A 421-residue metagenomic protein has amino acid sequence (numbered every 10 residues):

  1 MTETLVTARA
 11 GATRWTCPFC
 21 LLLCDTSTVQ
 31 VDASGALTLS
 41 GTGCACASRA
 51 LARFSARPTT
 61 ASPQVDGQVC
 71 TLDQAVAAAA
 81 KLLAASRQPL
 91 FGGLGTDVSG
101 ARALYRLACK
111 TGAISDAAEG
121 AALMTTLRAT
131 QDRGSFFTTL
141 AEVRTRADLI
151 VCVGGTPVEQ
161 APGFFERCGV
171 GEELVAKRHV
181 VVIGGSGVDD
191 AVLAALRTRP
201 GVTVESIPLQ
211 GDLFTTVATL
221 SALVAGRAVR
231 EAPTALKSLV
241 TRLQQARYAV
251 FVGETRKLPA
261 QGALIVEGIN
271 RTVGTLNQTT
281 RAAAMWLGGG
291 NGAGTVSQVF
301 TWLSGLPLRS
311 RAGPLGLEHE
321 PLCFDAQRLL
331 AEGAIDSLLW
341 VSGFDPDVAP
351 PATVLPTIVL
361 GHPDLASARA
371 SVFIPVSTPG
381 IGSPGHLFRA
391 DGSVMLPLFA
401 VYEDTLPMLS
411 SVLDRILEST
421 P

Functional and structural regions predicted by a protein language model:
M1-S221, T255, E418-P421: N-terminal export/assembly segments and adjacent metallocofactor-ligating motifs of anaerobic energy-metabolism
T42-G43, L287-G289: Short, solvent-exposed aromatic-acidic interface loops
L127-T280, G313-P421: Non-catalytic alpha/beta scaffold blocks inside enzyme catalytic domains
T279-L287: Flexible, glycine/charged-enriched surface loops at secondary-structure junctions
V296-P314: Active-site loop ensemble at the mouth of alpha/beta enzyme cores that anchors a bound cofactor
